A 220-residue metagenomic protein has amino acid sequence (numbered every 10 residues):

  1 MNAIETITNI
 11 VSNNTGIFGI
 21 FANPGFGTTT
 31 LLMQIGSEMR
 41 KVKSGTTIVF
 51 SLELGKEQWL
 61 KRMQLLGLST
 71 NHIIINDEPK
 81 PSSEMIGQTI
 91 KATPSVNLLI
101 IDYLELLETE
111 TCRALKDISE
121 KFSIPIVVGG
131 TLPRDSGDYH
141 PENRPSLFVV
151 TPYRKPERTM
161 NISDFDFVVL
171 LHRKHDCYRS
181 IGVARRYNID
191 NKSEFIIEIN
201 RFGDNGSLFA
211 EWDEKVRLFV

Functional and structural regions predicted by a protein language model:
M1-I4, Q64, N71, E211-W212 (+1 more regions): Replication-associated primase and helicase/ATPase modules
M1-L68, N161-I162: The Walker A/P-loop phosphate-binding site
A3-I4, L32, S82, T111 (+1 more regions): Amphipathic coiled-coil/heptad-repeat helices and related helical stalk/stem segments that mediate oligomerization
I7-I10, Q88-I90, P94, D117 (+2 more regions): Short, flexible, glycine/charge-rich loop motifs used to bind or transfer phosphoryl groups or to couple energy/partner
T15, V96, F165-D166: Short, well-ordered alpha-helix to beta-strand connector turns
I17, H72, E194: A residue-level signal for beta-strand positions that form part of recognition/binding surfaces within mature
F21, G25-T28, D117-V220: Phosphate-binding/switch region of NTP-binding enzymes
A22, V42-K121, G137, I189 (+1 more regions): Conserved inter-motif catalytic segment of the P-loop NTP-binding fold
